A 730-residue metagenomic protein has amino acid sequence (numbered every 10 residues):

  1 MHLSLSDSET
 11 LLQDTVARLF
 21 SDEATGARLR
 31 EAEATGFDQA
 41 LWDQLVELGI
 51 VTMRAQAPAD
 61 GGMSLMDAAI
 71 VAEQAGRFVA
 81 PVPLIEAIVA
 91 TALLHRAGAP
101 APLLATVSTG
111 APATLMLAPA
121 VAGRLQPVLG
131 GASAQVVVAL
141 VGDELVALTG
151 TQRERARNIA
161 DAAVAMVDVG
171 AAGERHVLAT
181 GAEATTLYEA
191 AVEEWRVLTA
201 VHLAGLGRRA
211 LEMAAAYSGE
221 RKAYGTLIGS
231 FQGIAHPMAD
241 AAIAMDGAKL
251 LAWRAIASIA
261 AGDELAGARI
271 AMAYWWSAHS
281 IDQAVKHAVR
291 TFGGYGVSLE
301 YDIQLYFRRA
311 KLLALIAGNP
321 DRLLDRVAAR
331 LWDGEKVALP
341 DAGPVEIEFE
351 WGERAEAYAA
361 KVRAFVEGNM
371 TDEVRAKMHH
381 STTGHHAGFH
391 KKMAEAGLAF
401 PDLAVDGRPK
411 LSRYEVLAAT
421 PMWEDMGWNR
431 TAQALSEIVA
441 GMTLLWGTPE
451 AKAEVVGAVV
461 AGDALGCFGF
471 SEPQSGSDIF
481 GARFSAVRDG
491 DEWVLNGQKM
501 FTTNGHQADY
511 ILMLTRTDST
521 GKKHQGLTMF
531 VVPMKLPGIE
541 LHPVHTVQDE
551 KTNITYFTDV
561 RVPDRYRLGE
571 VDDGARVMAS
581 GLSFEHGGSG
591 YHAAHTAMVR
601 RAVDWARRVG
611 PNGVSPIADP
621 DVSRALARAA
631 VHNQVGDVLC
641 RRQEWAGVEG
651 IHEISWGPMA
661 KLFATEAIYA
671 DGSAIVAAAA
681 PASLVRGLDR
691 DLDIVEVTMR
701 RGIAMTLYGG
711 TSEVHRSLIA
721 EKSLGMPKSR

Functional and structural regions predicted by a protein language model:
M1-P81, R326-Q433, A458, S615 (+2 more regions): Amphipathic, small/basic residue-rich leader segments at the start of a protein or domain
H2, V89, G123, A132-A134 (+5 more regions): Glycine-rich phosphate/cofactor-binding loops in nucleotide/flavin-utilizing enzymes
H2-T15, G62, G76, A156-D246 (+5 more regions): Glycine-rich beta->alpha junctions and the first turn(s) of the following alpha-helix
T25-G36, A215, K222-A223, A242-W276 (+4 more regions): C-terminal helix-coil-helix/basic helical segment that borders enzyme active sites and/or dimer interfaces and provides
V46-L104, A394-G457, A461-G462, N504-Y510 (+5 more regions): Internal helix-loop-helix
S108-A120, A139-L140, A461-F470: A short, Trp-centered hydrophobic/proline-enriched beta-strand micro-motif
A122-N158, V164-A165, G457, N496-E540: A short core secondary-structure module
G229-S230, A235-H236, D240-L339: Extended, hydrophobic interaction surfaces within ordered domains
